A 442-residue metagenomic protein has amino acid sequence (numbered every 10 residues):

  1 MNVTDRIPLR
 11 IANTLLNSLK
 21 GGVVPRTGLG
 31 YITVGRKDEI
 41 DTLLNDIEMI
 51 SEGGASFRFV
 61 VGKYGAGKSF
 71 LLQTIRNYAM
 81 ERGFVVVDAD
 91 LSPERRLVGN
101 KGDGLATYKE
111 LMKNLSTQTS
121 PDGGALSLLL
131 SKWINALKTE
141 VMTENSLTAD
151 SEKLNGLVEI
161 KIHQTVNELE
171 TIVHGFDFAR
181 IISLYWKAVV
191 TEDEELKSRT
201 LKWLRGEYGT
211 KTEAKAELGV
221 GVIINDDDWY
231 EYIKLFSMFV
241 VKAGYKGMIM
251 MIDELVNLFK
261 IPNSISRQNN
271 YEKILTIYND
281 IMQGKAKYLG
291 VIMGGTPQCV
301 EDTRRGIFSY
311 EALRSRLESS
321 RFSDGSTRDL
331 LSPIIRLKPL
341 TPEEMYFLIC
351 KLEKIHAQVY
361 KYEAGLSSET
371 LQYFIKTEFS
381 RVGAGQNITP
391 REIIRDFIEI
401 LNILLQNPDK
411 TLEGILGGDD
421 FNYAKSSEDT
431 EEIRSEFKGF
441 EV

Functional and structural regions predicted by a protein language model:
M1-S56, N155, K410-V442: A short, basic N-terminal segment
N2-I11, L196-S368: The catalytic "switch" region of P-loop NTPases
L29, T33-K37, G65, K101 (+8 more regions): Conserved phosphate/pyrophosphate-binding and hydrolysis machinery centered on Walker-type P-loop NTPases, extending
I40, L72, G104-Y108, R267-I274: Amphipathic alpha-helical segments in well-structured domains
F59, A66, F70-A243, L405-D409: P-loop NTPase nucleotide-binding core
F70, L137-E140, L258, F421-D429: Eukaryote-specific, cytoplasm-facing alpha-helical/coiled-coil scaffolding segments in long proteins
L184-K202, D324-R328, K338-V442: C-terminal alpha-helical "lid" subdomain
